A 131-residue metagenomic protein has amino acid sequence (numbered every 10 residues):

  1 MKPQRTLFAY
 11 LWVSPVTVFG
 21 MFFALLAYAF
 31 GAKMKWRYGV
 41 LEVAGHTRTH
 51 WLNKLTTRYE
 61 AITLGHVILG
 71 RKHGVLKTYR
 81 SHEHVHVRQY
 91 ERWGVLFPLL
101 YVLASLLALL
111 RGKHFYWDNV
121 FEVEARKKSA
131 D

Functional and structural regions predicted by a protein language model:
M1-K2, H82: Short amphipathic alpha-helical segments and their helix-coil junctions
K2-R37, V43-Y59, F97-D131: Metalloprotease/metallohydrolase-associated module, dominated by Zn2+-dependent proteases
L55-R80, E91: Short pre-active-site segment immediately N-terminal to the catalytic Zn-binding motif
Y79, H86-R88, L103-A108: Generic alpha-helical propensity signal that fires on short helical segments and nearby coil/disordered stretches
H82-E83, E122: Acidic active-site catalytic centers that drive phospho-/nucleotidyl reactions and related ester hydrolyses
H84-L99: Catalytic Zn2+-binding segment of zinc metalloproteases
